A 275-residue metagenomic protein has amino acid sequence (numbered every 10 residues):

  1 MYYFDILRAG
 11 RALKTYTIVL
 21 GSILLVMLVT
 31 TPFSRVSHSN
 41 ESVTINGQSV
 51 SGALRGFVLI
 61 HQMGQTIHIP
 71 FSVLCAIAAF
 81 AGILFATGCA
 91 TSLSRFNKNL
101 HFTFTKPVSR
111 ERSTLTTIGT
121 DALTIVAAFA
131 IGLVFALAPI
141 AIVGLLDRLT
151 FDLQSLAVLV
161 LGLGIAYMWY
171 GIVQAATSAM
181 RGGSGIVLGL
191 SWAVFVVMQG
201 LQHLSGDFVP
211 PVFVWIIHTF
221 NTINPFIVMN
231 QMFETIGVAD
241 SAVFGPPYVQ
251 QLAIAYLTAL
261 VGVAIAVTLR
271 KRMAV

Functional and structural regions predicted by a protein language model:
M1-S22: Aromatic- and glycine-rich beta-strand/loop motifs that create alpha-glucan
R8-A12, T103, T116, T124: Transmembrane alpha-helical segments and their boundary/interface "anchor" motifs in multi-pass integral membrane
L13, N99, R110, G182-S184: Membrane-helix interface/capping residues of multi-pass secondary transporters
Y16-T17, H101, T114, L188: Hydrophobic/aromatic positions within or immediately flanking transmembrane alpha-helices of multi-pass small-molecule
V26-S39, R55-A90, T114-G189, G245-P246: Secretory targeting signals
F33-T66, A179, G183-V275: Terminal transmembrane helical anchor/hairpin motif
L84-F104, I118, V275: Transmembrane helix boundary and interhelical loop/hinge segments in multi-pass membrane proteins
F104-R110: Short helix-to-coil transition segments within interhelical loops that connect adjacent transmembrane helices
